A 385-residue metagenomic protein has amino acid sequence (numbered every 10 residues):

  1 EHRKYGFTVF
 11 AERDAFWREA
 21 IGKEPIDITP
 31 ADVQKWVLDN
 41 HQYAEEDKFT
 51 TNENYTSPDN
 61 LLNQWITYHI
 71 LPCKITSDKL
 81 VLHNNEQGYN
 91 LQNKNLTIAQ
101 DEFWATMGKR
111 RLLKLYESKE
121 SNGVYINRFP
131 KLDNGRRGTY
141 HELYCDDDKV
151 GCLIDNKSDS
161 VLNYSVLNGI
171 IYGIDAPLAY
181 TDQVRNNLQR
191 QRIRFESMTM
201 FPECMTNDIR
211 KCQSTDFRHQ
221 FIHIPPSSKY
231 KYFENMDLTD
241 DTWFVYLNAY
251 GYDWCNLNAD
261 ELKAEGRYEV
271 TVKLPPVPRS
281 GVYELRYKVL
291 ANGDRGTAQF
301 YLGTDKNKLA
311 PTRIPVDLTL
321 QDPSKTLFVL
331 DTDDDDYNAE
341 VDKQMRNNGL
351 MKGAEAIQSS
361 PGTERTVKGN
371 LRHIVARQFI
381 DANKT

Functional and structural regions predicted by a protein language model:
E1-T385: Mature, structured domains of secreted/extracytosolic soluble proteins
